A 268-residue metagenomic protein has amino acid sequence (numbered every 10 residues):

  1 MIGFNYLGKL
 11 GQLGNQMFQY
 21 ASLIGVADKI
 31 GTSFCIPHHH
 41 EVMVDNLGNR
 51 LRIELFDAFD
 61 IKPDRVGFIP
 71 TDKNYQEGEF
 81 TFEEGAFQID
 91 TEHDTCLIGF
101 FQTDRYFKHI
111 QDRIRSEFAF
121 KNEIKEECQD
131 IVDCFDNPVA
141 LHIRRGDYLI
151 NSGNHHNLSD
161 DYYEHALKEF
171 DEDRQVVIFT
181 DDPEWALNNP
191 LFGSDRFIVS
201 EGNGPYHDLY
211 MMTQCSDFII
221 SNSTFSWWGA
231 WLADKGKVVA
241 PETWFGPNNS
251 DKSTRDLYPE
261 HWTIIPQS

Functional and structural regions predicted by a protein language model:
G3, H39-E172: Secretory-pathway luminal glycosyltransferase catalytic domains
G3-N5, S33-H39, A140-H142, V177-F179 (+2 more regions): A structural signal for short, well-ordered beta-strand segments and their strand-loop junctions that often border
G8-F18: A short, glycine/small-residue-rich beta-strand->loop->alpha-helix junction that serves as a flexible
L10-G11, H39-V44, Q102-D104, R144-L149 (+5 more regions): Short, solvent-exposed loop/turn segments at secondary-structure junctions
L13, D171-P241, G246-T254: Donor-binding and catalytic core of enzymes assembling or modifying cell-surface/extracellular glycoconjugates
Q16-D28, E164-L167: Histidine-anchored nucleotide/phosphate-binding helix
V44-I61, W185-S194, D251-R255: Short, aromatic/basic amphipathic alpha-helical patches
N248-S268: Leloir-type glycosyltransferase catalytic cores
